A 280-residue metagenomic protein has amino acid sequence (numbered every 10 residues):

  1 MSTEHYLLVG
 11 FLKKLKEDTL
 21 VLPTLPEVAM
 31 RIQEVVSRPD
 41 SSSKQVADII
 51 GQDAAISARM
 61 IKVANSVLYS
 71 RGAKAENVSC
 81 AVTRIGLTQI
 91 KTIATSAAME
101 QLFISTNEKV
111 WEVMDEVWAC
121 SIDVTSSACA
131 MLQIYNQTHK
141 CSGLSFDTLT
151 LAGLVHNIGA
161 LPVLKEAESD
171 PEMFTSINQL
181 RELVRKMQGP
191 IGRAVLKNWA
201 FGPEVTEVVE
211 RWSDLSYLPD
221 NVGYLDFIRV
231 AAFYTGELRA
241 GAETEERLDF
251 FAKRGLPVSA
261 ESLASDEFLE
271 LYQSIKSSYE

Functional and structural regions predicted by a protein language model:
M1-V155, P162-S169, T175-S176, L183 (+1 more regions): Conserved alpha-helical "signature site" that marks functionally important helical segments or helix/loop junctions
H5-K14, R254-E280: Terminal helices and disordered tails flanking the catalytic cores of nucleotide-processing hydrolases
F233, E243-S259: C-terminal, helix-dominated tail/subdomain
